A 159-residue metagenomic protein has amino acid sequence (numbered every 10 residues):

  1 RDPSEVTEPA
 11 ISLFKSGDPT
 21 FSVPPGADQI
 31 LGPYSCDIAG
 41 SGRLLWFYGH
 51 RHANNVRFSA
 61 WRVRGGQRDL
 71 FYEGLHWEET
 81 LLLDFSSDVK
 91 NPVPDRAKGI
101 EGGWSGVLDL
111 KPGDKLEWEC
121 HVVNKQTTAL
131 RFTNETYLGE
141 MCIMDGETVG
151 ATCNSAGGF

Functional and structural regions predicted by a protein language model:
R1-F159: Beta-strand-centric surfaces of beta-sandwich/beta-rich domains
